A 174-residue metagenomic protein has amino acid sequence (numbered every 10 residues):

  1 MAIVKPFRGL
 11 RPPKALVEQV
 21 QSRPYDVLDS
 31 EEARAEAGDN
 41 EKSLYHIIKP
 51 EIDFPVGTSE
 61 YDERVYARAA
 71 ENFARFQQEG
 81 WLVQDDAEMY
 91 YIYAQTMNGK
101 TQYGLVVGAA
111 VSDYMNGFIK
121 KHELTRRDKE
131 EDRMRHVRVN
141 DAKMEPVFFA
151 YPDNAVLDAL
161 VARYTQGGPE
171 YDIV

Functional and structural regions predicted by a protein language model:
M1-V174: A cross-family signal for N-terminal binding/gating loops and helix N-caps that shape access to the active site
